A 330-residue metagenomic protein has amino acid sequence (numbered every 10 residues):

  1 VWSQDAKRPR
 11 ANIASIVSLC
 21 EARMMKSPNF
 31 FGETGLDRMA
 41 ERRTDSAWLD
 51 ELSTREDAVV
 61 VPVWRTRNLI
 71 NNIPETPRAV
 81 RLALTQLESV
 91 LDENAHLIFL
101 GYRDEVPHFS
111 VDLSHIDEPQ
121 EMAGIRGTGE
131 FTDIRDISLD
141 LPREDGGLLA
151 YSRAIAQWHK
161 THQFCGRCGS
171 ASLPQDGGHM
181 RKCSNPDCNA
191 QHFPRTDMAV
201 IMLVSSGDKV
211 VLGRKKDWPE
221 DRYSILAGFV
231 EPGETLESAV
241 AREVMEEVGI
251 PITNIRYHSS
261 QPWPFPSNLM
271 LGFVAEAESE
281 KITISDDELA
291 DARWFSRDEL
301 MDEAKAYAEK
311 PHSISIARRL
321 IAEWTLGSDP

Functional and structural regions predicted by a protein language model:
V1-Q4: Residue-level detector of structural "landmarks"
R8-S15: Short alpha-helix boundary/capping segments
L19-H162, L173-Q175, P219-Y223, S285-P330: Nudix hydrolase/Nudix homology domain
A150-I201: Cys/His-rich short segments
R181-S224, P251-I252: N-terminal strand-loop-strand
L226, V240, V244: Hydrophobic alpha-helical positions that pack around
E234: Surface-exposed, charge/polar-rich loops and edge strands
Q261-I284: Active-site-adjacent beta-strand/loop module that shapes the phosphate/pyrophosphate-binding cleft
